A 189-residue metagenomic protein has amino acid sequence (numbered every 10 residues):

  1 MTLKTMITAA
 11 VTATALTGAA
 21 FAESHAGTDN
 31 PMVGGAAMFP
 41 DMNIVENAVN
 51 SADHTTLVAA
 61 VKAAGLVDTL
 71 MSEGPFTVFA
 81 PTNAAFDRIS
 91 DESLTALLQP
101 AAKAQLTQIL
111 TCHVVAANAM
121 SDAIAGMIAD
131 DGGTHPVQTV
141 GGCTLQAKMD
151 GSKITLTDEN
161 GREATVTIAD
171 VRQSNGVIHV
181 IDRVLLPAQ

Functional and structural regions predicted by a protein language model:
M1-S24: Gram-negative bacterial Sec-dependent N-terminal signal peptides
T5, F21-Q189: Mature, structured domains of secreted/extracytosolic soluble proteins
